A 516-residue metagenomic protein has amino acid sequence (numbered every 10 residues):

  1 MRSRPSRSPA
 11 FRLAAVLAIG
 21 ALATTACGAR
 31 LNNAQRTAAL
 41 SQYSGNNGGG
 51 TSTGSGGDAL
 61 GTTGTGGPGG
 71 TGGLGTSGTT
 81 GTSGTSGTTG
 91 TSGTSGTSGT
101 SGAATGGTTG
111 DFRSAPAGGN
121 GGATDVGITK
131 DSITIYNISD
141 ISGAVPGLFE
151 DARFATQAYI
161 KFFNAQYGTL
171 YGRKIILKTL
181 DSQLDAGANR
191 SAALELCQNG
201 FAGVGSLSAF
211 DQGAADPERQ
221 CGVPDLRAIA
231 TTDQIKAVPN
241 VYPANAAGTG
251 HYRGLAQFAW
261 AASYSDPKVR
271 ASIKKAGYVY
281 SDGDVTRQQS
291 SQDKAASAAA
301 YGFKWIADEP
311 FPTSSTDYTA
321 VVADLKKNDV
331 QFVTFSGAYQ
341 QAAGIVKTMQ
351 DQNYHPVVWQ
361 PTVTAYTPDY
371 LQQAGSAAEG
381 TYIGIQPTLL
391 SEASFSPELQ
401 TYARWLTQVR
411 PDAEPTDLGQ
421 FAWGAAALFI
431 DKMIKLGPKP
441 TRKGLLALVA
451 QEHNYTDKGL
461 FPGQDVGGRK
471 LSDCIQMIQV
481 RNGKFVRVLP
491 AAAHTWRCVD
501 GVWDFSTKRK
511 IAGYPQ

Functional and structural regions predicted by a protein language model:
A23-A26: C-terminal motif of bacterial Sec signal peptides marking the signal peptidase cleavage site
G28-L31: Bacterial signal peptide processing site
D111-G119, H453-Q516: Solvent-exposed, acidic/polar segments of extracytosolic/periplasmic ligand-binding ectodomains
I135, F154-L177, S265-V269, A299-G302: Signal peptide-proximal N-terminal region of secreted/periplasmic/extracellular or secretory-lumen proteins
G147-F154, Q166-V238, F311-T319, Q340-A343 (+1 more regions): Beta-alpha junction/loop-to-helix N-cap segments that form part of ligand/metal-binding clefts
G200-E309, V357-I383: Extracytoplasmic ligand/sensor domains, especially the bilobed periplasmic-binding protein
A244-G248, M349-W423, T495, D504-P515: Extracellular/periplasmic periplasmic-binding protein-like sensory domains
S291-D293, Y339-A342, L390-Q451: Extracellular/periplasmic ligand-binding modules, especially the Venus flytrap/periplasmic-binding
